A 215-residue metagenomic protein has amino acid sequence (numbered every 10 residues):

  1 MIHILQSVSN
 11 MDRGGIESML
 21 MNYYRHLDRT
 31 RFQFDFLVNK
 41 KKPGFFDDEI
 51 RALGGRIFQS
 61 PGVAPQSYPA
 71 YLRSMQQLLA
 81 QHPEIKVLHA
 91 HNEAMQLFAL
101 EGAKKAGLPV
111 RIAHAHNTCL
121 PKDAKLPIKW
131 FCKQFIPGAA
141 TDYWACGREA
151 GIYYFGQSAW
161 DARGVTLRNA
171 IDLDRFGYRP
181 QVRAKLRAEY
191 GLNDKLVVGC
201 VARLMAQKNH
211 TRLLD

Functional and structural regions predicted by a protein language model:
I2-A70: N-terminal strand-loop element at the rim of the active site of nucleotide-sugar-dependent glycosyltransferases
S7-V8, C146, L167-A170, C200-L204: Short hydrophobic "strand-cap" motifs at the C-terminus of beta-strands
G14-N22, L196, C200-D215: A conserved mid-protein helix/loop that constitutes part of the nucleotide-sugar donor-binding site
E49-R56, P61-V87, L97-E101, K105 (+2 more regions): An amphipathic, basic-hydrophobic alpha-helix
M75-Q76, G177-G191: A short helix/loop element that forms part of the nucleotide-sugar donor recognition site in Leloir-type
A90-Q96, A115: Short His-centered aromatic/hydrophobic patch
K105, I112-C146, Q157-W160: A conserved, positively charged/aromatic
A139-G177: A short, active-site helix/loop in glycosyltransferases that binds the activated sugar's phosphate group
